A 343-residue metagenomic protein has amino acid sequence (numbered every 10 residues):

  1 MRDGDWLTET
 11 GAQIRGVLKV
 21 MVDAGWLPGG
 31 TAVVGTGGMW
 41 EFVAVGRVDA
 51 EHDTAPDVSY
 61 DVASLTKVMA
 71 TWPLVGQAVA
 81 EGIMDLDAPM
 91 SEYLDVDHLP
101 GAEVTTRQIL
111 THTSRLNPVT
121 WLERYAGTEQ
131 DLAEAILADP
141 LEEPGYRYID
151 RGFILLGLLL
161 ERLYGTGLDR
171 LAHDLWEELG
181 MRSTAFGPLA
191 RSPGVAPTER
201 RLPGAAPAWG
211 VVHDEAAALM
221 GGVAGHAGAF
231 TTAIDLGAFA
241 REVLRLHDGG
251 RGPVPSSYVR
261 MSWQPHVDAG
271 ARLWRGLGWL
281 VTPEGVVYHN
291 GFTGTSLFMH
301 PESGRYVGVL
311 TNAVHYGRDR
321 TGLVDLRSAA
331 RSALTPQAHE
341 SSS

Functional and structural regions predicted by a protein language model:
T8, A24-G30, T36, F42 (+3 more regions): Active-site-proximal loop and beta-strand segments within enzyme catalytic domains
G11-K19, A172: Short amphipathic alpha-helical segments
L18, A32, G38, K67 (+7 more regions): Residue-level preference for non-acidic, small/hydrophobic
G29-V34, S183-G187: Short, hydrophobic-rich beta-strand element in sensory/regulatory alpha-beta domains
G30-V34, L280, L297: Short beta-strand scaffold segments in enzyme catalytic cores
W40-F42, P100-G285: Short, surface-exposed loop or secondary-structure junction motifs that flank catalytic or metal-binding residues
E41, L297, G304-V314: Short, well-ordered beta-strand elements
R245-D248, W263-V267, A271-R272, G317-S343: Short, gly/Ser/Thr-rich active-site loops of penicillin-recognizing serine hydrolases
